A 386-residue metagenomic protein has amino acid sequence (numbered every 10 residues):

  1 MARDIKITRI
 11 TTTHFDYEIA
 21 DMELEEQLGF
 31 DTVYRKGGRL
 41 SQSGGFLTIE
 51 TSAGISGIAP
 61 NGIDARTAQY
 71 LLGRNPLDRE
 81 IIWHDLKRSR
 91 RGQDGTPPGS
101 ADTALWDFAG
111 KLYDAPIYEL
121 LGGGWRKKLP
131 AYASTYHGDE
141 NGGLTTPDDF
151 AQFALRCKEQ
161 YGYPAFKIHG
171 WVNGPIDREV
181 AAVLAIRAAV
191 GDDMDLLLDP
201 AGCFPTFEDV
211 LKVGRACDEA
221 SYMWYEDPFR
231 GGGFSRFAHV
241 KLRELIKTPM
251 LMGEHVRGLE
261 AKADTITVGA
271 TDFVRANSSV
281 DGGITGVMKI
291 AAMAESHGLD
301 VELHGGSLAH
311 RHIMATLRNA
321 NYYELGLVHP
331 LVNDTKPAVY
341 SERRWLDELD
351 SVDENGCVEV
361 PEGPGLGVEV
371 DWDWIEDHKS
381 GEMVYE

Functional and structural regions predicted by a protein language model:
A2-A53, V339-R343: Structured beta-strand/loop patches that form or line metal/cofactor-binding pockets in enzymes
I7, G54, T67, A101 (+8 more regions): Conserved, mostly hydrophobic/aromatic
R9, T13, E50-Y113: Metal- or metallocofactor-binding catalytic centers and their adjacent structured scaffolds across diverse enzyme
L28, I81, R215, S221 (+1 more regions): Shared catalytic-loop signature of beta/alpha-barrel
S43, S52-I58, L112, L120 (+5 more regions): Ligand-binding pocket scaffold of soluble enzyme catalytic domains
P60, P98, I168-W171, P175 (+6 more regions): Glycine- and other small-residue-rich loops at beta-strand/loop junctions that grip anionic moieties
G122, K127-I246: Metal-dependent enolase-superfamily TIM-barrel catalytic cores that perform enediolate-based chemistry
A338-E386: C-terminal extensions of enzymes
